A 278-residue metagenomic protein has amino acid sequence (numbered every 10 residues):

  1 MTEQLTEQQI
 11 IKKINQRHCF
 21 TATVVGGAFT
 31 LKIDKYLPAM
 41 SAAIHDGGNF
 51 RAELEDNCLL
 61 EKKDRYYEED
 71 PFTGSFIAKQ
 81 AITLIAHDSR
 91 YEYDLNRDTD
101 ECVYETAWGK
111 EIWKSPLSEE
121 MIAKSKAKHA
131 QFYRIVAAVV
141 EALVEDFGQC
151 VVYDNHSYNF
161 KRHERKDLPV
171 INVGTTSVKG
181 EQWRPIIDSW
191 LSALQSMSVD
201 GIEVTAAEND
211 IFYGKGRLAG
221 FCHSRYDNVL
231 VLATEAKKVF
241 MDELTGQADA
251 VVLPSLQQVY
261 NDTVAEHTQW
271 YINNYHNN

Functional and structural regions predicted by a protein language model:
T2-N278: N-terminal catalytic or cofactor-binding beta/alpha core of small enzyme domains
